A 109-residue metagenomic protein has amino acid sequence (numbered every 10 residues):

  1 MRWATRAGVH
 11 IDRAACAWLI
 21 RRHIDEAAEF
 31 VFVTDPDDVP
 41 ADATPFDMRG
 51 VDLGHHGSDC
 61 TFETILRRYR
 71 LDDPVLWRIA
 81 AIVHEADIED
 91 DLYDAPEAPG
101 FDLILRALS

Functional and structural regions predicted by a protein language model:
R2-R6, R13-R78: Conserved, aromatic- and glycine-enriched, well-ordered alpha/beta core segments that occur as contiguous structural
R6-D12, L92-A95: Structural motif
R68-S109: A charged, amphipathic interaction segment
